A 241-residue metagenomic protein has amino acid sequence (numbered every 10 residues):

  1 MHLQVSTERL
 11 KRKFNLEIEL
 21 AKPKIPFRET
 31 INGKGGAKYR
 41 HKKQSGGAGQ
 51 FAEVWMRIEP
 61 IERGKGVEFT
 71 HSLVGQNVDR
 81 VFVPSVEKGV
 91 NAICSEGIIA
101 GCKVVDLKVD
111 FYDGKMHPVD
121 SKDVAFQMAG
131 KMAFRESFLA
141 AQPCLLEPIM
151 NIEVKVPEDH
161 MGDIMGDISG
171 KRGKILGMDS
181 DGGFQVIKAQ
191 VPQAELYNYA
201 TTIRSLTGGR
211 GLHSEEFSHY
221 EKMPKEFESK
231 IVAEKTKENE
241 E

Functional and structural regions predicted by a protein language model:
M1-E241: Accessory interaction regions appended to the cores of large information-processing enzymes
